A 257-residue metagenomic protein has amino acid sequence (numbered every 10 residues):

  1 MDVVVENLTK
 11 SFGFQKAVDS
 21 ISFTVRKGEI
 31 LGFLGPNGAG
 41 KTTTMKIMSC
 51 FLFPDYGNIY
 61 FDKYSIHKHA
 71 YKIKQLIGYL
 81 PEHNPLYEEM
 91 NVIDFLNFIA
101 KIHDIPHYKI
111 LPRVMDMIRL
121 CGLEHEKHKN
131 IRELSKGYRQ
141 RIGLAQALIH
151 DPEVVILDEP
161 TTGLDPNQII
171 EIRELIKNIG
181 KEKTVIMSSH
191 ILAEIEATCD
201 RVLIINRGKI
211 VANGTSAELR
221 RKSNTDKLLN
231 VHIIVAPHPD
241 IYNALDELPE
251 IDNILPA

Functional and structural regions predicted by a protein language model:
M1-V5, T9-S20, K27, H67-A70: A short, flexible loop at the N-terminus of ABC-type nucleotide-binding domains that lies
P36-G40: Walker A (P-loop) phosphate-binding loop of ABC-type ATPase nucleotide-binding domains
G57-K68, K72-I73: Conserved ABC transporter NBD signature motif
N97, K101, Y108-E126: Conserved ABC ATPase "signature" region
N130-L134: Conserved ABC ATPase signature
V155-E159: Catalytic Walker B motif of ABC-type/P-loop ATPase nucleotide-binding domains
R173-A257: ABC transporter nucleotide-binding domain
